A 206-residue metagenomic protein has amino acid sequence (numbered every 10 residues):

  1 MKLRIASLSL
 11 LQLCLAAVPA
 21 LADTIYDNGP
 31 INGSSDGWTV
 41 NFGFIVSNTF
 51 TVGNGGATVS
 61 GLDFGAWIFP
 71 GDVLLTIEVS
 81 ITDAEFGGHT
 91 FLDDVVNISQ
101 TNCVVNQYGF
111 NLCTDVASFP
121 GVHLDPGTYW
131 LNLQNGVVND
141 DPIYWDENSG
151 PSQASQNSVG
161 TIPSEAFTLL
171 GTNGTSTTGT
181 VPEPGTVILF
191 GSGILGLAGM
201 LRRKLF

Functional and structural regions predicted by a protein language model:
M1-T24, F167-I194: Short, threonine-centered small-residue motifs that mark membrane-proximal processing/anchoring sites and TM-junction
A20-T39: Boundary/junction segments of secreted and surface-exposed precursor proteins
N41-G53, T114-V116: Short beta-strands within extracellular/lumenal beta-sheet-rich domains
N54-G61: Extended extracellular/luminal ectodomain segments enriched in beta-structured repeat modules
D63-W67: Short edge beta-strand/loop segments characteristic of extracellular beta-sandwich folds
I68-P163: Aromatic- and Gly/Pro-enriched, solvent-exposed loop/edge beta-strand patches characteristic of beta-rich domains
A198-F206: C-terminal membrane-anchoring or membrane-association module
